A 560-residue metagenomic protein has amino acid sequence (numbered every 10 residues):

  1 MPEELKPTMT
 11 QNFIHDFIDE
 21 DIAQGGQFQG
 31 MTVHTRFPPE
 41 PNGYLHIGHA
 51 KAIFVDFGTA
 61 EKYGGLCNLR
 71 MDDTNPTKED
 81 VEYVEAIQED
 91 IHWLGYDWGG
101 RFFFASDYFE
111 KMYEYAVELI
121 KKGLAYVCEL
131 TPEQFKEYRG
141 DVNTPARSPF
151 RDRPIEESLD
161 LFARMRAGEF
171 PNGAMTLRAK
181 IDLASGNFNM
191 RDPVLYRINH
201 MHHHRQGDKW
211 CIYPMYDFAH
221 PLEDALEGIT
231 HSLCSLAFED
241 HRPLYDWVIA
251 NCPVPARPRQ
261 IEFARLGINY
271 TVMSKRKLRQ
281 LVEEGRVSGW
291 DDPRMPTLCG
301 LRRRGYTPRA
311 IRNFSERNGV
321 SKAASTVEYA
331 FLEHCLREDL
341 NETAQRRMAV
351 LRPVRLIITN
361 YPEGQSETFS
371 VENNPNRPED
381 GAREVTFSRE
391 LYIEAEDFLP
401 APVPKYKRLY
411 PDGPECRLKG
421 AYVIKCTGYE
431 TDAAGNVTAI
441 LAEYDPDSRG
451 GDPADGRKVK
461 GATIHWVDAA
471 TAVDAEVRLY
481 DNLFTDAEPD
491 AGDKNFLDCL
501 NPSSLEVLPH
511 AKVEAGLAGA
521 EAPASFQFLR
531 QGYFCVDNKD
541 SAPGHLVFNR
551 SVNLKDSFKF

Functional and structural regions predicted by a protein language model:
M9-I18, A23-Q88, H202-S235: N-terminal catalytic cores of NTP/NDP-binding nucleotidyl/phosphoryl-transfer enzymes
Q24-Q29, G58-L66, H92-G99, K122 (+3 more regions): Secondary-structure transition/capping motifs at alpha-helix termini and the adjoining loop/turn into the next element
Q27, Y96, A125, P171 (+9 more regions): Intrinsically disordered or highly flexible coil/loop and linker segments, enriched in small and charged/polar residues
P38-P41, R70-K78, G100-E110, E133 (+5 more regions): Conserved short loop/turn motifs at secondary-structure junctions
L69, D73-N75, E118-K277, L336 (+2 more regions): Active-site cores that bind ATP or allylic diphosphates and position pyrophosphate for catalysis
Y83-F109, Y115-A116, G123-A125: A glycine-rich helix N-cap at a beta->alpha junction
F238-R242, D246-V248, R312, E316-G319 (+1 more regions): Core subunits and conserved enzymes of cellular information-processing and envelope-translocation systems across
A256-C335: Long, charged, mostly alpha-helical binding arms that flank functional sites
